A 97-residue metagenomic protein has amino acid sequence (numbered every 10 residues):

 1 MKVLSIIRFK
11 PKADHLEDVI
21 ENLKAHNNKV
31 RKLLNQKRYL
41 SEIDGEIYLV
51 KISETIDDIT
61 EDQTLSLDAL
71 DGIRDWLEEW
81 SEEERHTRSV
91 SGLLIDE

Functional and structural regions predicted by a protein language model:
K2-P11: Short glycine-/aliphatic-rich beta-strand segments at the starts of folded cytosolic domains
P11-A13, T55: Beta-strand elements of well-folded, non-transmembrane domains
A13-K37: Short amphipathic alpha-helical segments
N28-R38, I52-R88: An amphipathic, aromatic/His-enriched active-site/gating alpha helix that lines ligand/cofactor pockets
Y39-D44: A short beta-turn/loop motif at secondary-structure boundaries
L94-E97: Short acidic DE-rich linear segments
